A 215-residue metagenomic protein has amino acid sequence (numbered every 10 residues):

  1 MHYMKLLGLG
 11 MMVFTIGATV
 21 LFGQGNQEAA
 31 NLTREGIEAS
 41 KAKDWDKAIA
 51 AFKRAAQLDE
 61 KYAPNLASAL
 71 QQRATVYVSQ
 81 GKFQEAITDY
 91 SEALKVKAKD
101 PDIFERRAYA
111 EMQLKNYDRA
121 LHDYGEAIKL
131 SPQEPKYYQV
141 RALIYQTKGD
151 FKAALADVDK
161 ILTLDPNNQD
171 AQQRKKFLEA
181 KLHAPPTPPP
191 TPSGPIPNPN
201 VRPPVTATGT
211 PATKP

Functional and structural regions predicted by a protein language model:
A29, A63-A67, P101-D102, P135-K136 (+1 more regions): Helix-start (N-cap) detector for alpha-helical repeat units in TPR-like alpha-solenoids, especially tetratricopeptide
T33, S40, Q71-V78, E105 (+2 more regions): Position-specific recognition of the canonical hydrophobic site in helix A of tetratricopeptide repeat
A55, D59, E92-A93, E126-A127 (+1 more regions): Canonical positions in the second alpha-helix
N65-Q72, R106, V140, R174: Canonical tetratricopeptide repeat
